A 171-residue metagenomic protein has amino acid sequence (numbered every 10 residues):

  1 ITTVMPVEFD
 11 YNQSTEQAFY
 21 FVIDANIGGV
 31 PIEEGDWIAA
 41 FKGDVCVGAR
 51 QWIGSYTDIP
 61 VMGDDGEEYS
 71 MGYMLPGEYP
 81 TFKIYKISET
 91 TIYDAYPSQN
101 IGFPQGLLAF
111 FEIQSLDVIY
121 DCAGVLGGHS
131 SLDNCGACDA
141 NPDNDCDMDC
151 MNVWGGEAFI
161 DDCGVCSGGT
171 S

Functional and structural regions predicted by a protein language model:
I1-S171: Primarily marks secretory-pathway-exposed extracellular/lumenal segments that are disulfide- and glycosylation-prone
